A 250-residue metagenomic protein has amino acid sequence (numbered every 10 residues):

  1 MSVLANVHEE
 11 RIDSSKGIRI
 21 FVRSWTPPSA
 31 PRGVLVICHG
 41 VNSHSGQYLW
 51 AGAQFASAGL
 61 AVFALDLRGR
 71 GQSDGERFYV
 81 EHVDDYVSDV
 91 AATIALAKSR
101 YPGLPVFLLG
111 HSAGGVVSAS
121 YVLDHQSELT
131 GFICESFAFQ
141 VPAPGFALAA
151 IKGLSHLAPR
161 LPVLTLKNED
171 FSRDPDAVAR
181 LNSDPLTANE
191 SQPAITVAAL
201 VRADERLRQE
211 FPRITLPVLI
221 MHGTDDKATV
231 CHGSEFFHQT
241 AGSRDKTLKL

Functional and structural regions predicted by a protein language model:
M1-S29: N-terminal cap/lid segment of alpha/beta-hydrolase-fold proteins
V41-S45, G71-Y101: Catalytic nucleophile-loop/oxyanion-hole region of alpha/beta-hydrolase and closely related hydrolase-like folds
G52-G75: Conserved alpha/beta-hydrolase
H111-Q192: Alpha/beta-hydrolase-fold enzymes
I214, I220-H222: Short beta-strand/loop motif that positions the catalytic acidic residue of the alpha/beta-hydrolase fold
L216, V230-Q239: Short alpha-helix in the alpha/beta-hydrolase fold that links the catalytic acid
D225-T229: Acidic catalytic loop of the alpha/beta-hydrolase fold
Q239-L250: Catalytic histidine neighborhood in serine/cysteine hydrolases with alpha/beta-hydrolase-type architecture
